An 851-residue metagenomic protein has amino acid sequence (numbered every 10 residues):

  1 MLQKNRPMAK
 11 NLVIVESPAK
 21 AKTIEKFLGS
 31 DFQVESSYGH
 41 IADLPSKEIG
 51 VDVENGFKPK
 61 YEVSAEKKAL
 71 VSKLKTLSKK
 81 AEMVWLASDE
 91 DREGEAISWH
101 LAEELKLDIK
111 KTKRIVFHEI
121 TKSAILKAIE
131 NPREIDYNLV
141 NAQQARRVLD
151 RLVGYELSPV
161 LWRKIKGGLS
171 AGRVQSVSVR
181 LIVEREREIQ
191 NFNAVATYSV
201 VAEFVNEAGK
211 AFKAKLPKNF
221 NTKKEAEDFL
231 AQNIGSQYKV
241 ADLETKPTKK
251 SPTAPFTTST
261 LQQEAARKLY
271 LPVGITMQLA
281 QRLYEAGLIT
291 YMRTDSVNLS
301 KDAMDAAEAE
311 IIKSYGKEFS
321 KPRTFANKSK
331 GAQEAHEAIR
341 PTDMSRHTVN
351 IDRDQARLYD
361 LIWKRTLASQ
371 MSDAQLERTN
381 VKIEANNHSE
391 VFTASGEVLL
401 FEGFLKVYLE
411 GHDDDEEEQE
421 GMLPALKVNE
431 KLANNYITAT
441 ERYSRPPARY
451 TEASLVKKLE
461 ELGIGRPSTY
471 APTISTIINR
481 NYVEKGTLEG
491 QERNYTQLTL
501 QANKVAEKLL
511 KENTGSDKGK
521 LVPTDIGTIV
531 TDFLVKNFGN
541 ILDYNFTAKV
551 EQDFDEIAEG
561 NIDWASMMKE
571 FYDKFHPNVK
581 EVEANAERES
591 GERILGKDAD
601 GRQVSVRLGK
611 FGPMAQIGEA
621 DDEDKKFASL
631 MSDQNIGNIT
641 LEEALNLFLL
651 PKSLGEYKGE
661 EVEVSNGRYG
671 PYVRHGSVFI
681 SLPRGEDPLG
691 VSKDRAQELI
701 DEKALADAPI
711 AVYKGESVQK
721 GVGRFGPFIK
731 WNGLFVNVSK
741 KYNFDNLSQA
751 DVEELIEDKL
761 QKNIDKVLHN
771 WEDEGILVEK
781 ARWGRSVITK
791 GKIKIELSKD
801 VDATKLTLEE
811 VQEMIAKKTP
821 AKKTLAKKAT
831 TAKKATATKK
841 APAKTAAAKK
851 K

Functional and structural regions predicted by a protein language model:
M1-R147, E156, P217, G411-D414 (+2 more regions): Intrinsically disordered, low-complexity regulatory segments
A9, D89-E90, K166-S170, T245-A254 (+3 more regions): Conserved short loop/turn motifs at secondary-structure junctions
A9-L12, T23, F32, K111 (+5 more regions): Basic, low-complexity terminal or inter-domain segments flanking catalytic cores
P18-A21, D31-Y38, S64-A81, G94-W99 (+19 more regions): Amphipathic alpha-helical transducer elements in NTP-driven molecular machines
I120-A202, T245-K249: C-terminal or mid-to-C-terminal helical accessory/interaction module adjacent to the motor/catalytic core
N221-P255, Q262, K427-A433, T438-T440 (+1 more regions): Metal- or metallocofactor-binding catalytic centers and their adjacent structured scaffolds across diverse enzyme
V240-E244, S251-A265, T290-T294, P446-K458 (+1 more regions): Short acidic, hydrophobic short linear motifs in intrinsically disordered regions
